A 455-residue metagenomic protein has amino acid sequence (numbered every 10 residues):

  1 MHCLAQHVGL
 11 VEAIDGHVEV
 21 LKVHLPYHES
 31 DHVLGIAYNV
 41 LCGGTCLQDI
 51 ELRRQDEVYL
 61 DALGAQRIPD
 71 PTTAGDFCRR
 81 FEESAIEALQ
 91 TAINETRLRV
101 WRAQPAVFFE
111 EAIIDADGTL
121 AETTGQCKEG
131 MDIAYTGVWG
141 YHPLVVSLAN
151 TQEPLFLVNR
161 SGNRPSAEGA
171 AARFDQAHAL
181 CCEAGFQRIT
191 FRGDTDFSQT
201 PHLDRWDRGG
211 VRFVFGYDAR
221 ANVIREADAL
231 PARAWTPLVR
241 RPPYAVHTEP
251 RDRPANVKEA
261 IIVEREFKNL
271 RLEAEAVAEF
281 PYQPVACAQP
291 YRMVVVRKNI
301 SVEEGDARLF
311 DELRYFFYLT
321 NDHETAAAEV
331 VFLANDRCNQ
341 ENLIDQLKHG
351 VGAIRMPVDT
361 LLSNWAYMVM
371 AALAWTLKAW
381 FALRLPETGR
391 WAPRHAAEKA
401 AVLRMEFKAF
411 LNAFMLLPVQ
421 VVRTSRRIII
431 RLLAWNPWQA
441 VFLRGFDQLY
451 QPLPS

Functional and structural regions predicted by a protein language model:
M1-N163, A170-E183, W206, P231 (+2 more regions): Dynamic "connector" segments at or just before major functional cores
E12-G16, R54-E57, R205, P237-L238 (+4 more regions): Short acidic (Asp/Glu) and glycine-rich catalytic loops that position anionic groups and cofactors
K22-D31, R308-L309, V358-Y367: Structural motif
I50, A327-L361, W365-M370, A374-A382: Short amphipathic alpha-helical "interface-anchor" segments enriched in bulky aromatics
D117, R188-S198: Acidic/histidine-rich, metal-coordinating catalytic segments
L203-R212: Short, surface-exposed basic-aromatic patches at helix termini and helix-loop junctions that form
R212-L343, H349, V441-S455: An anionic, glycine-rich sequence signature occurring as long contiguous blocks
W380-L432: C-terminal structured "cap/appendage" subdomains that terminate the fold
